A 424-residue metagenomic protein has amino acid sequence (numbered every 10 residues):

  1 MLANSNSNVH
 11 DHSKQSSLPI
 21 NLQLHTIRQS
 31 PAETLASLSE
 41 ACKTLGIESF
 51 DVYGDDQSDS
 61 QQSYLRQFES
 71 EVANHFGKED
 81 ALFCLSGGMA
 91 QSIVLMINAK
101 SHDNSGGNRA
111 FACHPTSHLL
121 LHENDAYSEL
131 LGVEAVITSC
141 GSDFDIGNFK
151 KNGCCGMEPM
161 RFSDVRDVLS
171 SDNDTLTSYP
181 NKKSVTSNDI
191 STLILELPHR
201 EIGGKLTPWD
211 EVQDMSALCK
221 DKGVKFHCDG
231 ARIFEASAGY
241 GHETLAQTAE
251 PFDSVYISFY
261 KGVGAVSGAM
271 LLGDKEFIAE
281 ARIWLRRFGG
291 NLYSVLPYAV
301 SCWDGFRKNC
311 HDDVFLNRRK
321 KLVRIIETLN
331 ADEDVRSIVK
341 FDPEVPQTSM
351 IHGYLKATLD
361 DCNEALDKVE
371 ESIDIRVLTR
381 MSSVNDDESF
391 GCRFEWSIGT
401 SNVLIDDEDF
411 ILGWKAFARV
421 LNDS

Functional and structural regions predicted by a protein language model:
V9-G88, M96-I97, N104-G106, H114-H122 (+1 more regions): Conserved N-terminal alpha-helix of the aminotransferase class I/II PLP-enzyme fold
G106-N108, D334-S424: Conserved C-terminal alpha-helix-loop-beta "cap" of PLP-dependent enzymes that closes/shapes the active-site mouth
L130-L195, I202, L206-W209, L404: PLP-dependent aminotransferase-class I/II
E134-A135, F226-C228, V377: Hydrophobic beta-strand scaffold residues
G141, L206, T244-T348, A357: Active-site C-terminal subdomain of aminotransferase-like
T192-I194, G223-H227, S254, R393-E395: Structural preference for beta-strand elements that scaffold enzyme active sites
L206-S237: Catalytic PLP-binding core of fold-type I/II PLP enzymes
